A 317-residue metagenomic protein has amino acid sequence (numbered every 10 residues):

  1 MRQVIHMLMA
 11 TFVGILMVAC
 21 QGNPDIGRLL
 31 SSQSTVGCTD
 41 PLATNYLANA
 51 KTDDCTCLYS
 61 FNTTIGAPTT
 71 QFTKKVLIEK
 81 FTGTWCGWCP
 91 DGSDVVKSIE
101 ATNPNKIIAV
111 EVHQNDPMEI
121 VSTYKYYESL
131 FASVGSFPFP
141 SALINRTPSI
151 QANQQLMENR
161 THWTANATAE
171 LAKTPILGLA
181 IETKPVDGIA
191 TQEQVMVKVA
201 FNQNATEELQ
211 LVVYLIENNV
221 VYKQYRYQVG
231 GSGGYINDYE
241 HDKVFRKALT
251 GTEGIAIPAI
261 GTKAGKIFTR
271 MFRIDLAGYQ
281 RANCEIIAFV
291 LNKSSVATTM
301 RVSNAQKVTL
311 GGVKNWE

Functional and structural regions predicted by a protein language model:
M1-V4, G14-T73, N315-E317: Bacterial Sec-dependent N-terminal signal peptides
L16, T39, L77, T82 (+1 more regions): Conserved Rossmann-like nucleotide-binding pocket used by diverse enzymes that bind dinucleotide cofactors
T35, G87-W88, V134, Q155: Extracytoplasmic/periplasmic, Sec-exported soluble proteins
T44-Y46, T63-I65, D94-A101, T164-E170: Intrinsically disordered, low-complexity boundary segments flanking structured domains
A67-I107: Local sequence-structure signature of Cys/Sec-based thiol-disulfide redox active-site neighborhoods
N105, E111-E317: Short, conserved sequence motifs used for protein processing/export or organelle targeting and for catalysis
